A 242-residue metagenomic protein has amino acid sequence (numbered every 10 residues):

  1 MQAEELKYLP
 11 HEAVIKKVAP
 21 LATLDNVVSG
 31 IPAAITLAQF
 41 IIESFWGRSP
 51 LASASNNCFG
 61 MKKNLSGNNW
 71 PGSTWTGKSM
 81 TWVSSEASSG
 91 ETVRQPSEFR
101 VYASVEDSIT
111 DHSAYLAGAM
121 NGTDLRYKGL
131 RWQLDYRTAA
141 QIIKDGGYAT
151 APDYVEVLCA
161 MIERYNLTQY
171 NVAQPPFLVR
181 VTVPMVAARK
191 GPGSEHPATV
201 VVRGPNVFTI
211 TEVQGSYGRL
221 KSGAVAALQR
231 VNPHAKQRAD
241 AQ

Functional and structural regions predicted by a protein language model:
M1-L178: Catalytic cores of secreted/periplasmic lytic hydrolases that degrade extracellular macromolecules
M61, V181-T182, I210, L220: Hydrophobic residues in beta-strands and at strand termini
R100, P197-V200: Residue "hotspots" at secondary-structure boundaries inside conserved domains
A173-F177, T182, S222, A239-Q242: Cell-envelope/ECM-targeting effectors and their regulatory/trafficking segments
R189-G191: Core beta-strand residues in small-molecule sensory/regulatory alpha/beta domains
G193-E195: The feature marks long, low-complexity, polar/acidic/proline-rich intrinsically disordered regions embedded in large
T199-K236, D240: SH3/SH3-like beta-barrel superfamily modules
